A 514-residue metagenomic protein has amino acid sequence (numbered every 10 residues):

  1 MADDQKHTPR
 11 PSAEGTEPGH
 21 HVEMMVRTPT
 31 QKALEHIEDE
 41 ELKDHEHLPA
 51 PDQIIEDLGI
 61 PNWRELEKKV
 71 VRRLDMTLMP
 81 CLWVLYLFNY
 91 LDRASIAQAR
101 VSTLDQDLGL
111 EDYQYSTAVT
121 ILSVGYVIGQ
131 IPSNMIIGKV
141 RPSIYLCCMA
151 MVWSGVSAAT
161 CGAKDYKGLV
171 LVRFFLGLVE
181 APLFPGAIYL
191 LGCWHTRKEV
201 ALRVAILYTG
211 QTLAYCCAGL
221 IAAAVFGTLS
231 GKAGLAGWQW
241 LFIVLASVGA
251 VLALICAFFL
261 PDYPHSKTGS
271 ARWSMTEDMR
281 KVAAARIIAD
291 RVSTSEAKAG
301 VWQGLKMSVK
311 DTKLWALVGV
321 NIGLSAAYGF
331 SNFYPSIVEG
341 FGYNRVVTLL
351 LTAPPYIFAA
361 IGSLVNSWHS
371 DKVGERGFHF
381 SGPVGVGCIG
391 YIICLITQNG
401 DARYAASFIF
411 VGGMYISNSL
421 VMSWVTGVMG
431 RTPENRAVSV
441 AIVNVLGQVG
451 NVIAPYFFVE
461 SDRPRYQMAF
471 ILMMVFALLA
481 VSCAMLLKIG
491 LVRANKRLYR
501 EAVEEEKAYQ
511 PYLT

Functional and structural regions predicted by a protein language model:
M1-R72, P264-K267, R272-K281, A285-V301 (+1 more regions): Intrinsically disordered, low-complexity terminal tails of fungal membrane proteins
A97-G129: Extracellular/periplasmic helix-loop-helix junction of adjacent transmembrane segments in MFS-like secondary
A97-Q98, G219, G300-W368, N418 (+2 more regions): Extracytoplasmic gate region of multi-pass secondary transporters
L108-G109, P132, V140-R141, G162-K167 (+5 more regions): Helix-breaking motifs and short loop linkers at transmembrane-helix boundaries and internal kinks in secondary membrane
V127-K167: Conserved MFS/SLC helix-loop-helix module at the cytosolic interface between two early adjacent transmembrane helices
I128-R141, I361-E375: Helix-to-loop junctions at the C-terminal end of transmembrane segments in multipass secondary transporters
M151-K164, G177, G385-N399: C-terminal ends and interior cores of transmembrane alpha-helices in multi-pass membrane transporters/permeases
R197-Q211, L220, G231-L305, M468 (+2 more regions): Central mid-sequence intracellular linker of multi-pass
